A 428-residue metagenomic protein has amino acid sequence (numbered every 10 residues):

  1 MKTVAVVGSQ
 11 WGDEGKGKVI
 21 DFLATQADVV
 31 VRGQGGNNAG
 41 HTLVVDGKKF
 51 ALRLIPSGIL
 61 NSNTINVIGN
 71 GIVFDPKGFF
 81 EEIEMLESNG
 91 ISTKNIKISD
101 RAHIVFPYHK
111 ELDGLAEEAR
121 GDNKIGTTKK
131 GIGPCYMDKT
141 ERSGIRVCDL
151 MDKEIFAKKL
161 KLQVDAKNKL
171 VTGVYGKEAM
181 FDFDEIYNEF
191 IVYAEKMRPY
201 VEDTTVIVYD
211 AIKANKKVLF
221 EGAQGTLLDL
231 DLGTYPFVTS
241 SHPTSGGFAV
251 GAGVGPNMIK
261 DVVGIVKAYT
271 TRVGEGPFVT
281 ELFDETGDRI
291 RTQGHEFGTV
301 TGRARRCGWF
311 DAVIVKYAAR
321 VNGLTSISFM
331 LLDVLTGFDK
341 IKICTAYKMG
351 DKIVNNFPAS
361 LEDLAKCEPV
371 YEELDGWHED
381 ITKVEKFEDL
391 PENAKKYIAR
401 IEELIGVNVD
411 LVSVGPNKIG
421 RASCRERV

Functional and structural regions predicted by a protein language model:
M1-S423: Non-transmembrane, aqueous-exposed alpha-helical and coiled segments at domain scale
R425-V428: Positively charged, low-complexity/disordered segments
